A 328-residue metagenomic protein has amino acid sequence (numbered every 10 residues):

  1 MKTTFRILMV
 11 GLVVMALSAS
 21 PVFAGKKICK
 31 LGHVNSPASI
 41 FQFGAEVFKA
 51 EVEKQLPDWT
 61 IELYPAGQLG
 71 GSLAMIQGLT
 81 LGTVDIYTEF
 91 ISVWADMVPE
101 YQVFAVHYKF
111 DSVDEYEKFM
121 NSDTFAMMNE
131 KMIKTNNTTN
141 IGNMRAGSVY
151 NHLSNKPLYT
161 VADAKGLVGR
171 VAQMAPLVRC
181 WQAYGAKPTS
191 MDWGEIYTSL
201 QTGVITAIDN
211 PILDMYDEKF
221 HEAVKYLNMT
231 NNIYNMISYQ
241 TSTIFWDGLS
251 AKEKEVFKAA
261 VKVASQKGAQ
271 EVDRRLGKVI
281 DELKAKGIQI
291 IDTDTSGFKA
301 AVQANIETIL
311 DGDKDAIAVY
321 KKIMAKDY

Functional and structural regions predicted by a protein language model:
M1-M9: Bacterial N-terminal signal peptides that target proteins for export
M9-S18: Bacterial N-terminal signal peptides
A24-Y116, T124, E130-Y328: N-terminal secretory/targeting leader peptides
